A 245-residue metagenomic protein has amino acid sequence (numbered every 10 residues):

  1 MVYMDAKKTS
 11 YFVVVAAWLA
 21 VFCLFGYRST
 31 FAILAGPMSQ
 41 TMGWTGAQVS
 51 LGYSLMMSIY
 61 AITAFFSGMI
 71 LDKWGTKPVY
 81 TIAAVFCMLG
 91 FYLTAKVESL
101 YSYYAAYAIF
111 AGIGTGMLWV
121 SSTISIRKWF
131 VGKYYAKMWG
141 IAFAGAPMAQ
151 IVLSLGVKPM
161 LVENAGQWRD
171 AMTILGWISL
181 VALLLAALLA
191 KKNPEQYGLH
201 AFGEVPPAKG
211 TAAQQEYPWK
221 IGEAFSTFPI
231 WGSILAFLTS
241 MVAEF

Functional and structural regions predicted by a protein language model:
D5-A16, S99, W219-F237: Juxtamembrane cytosolic amphipathic helices that cap and anchor the N-termini of specific transmembrane helices
F12-G46, T63-S67, L153-S154, F245: Extracytoplasmic
F22, G90, Y101-M117, L238: Hydrophobic core of transmembrane alpha-helices in multi-pass small-molecule transporters, especially MFS/SLC-type
F31-M38, S154, G222-F245: Extracytoplasmic gate region of multi-pass secondary transporters
I62-L100: Conserved MFS/SLC helix-loop-helix module at the cytosolic interface between two early adjacent transmembrane helices
G116-F130: Intracellular juxtamembrane helix-capping segments at the cytosolic ends of symmetry-related transmembrane helices
A142-E195: Helix-loop-helix hairpin linking two adjacent transmembrane segments in secondary transporters
K191-W219: Flexible cytoplasmic inter-helical loops of multi-pass small-molecule transporters
